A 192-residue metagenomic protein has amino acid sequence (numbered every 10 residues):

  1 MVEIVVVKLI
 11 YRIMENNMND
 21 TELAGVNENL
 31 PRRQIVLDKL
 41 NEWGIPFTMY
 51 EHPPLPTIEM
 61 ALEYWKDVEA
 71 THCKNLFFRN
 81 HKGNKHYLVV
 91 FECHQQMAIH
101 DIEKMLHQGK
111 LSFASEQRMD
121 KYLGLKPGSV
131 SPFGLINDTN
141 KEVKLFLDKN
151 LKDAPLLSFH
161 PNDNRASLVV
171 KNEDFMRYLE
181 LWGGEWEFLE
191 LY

Functional and structural regions predicted by a protein language model:
V2-V7: Acidic, Ala/Val/Gly-enriched low-complexity intrinsically disordered segments
L9-Y192: Extended, low-hydrophobicity, polar/charged segments
